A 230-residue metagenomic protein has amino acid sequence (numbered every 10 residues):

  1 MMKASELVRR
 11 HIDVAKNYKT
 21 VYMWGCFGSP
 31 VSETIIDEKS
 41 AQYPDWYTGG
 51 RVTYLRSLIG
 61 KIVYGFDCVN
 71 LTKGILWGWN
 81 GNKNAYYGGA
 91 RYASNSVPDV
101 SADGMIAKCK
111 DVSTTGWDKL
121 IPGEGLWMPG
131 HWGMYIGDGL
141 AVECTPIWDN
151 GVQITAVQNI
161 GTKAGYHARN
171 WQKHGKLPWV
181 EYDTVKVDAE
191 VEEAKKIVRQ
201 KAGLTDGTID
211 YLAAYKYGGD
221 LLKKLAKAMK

Functional and structural regions predicted by a protein language model:
M1-A85, P129-H131, V142-C144: N-terminal capping segments
M2-R9, G81-V157: ...with weaker cross-activation on analogous glycine-rich loops/strands in unrelated enzymes
K3, G60-D67, T115-D118, K186 (+2 more regions): Extracytoplasmic/periplasmic, Sec-exported soluble proteins
G65-V69, W171-G175, W179, G219: Short alpha-helical patches at coil-to-helix transitions and adjacent helical residues in well-structured domains
V69-G74, V185-K230: Short, solvent-exposed alpha-helical surface patches in non-cytosolic proteins
A156-T162, T205: Helix N-cap / beta->alpha transition motif
T162-V187: Low-complexity, Gly/Ser/Thr/Pro-rich intrinsically disordered linker/tail segments
